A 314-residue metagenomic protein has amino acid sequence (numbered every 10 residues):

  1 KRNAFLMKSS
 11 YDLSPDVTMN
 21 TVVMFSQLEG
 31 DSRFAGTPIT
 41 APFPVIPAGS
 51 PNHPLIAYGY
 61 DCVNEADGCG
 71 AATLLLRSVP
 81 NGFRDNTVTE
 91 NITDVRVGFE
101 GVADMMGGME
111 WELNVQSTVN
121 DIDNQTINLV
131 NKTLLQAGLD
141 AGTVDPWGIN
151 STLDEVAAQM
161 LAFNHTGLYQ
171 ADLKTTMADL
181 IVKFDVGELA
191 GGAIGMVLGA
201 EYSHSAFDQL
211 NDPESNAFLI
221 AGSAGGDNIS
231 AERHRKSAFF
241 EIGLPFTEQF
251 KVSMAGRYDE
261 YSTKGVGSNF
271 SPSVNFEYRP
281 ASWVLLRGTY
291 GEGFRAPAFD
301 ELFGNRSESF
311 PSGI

Functional and structural regions predicted by a protein language model:
K1, L6, D12-R233, G291-I314: Surface-exposed, low-complexity loop segments enriched in small/polar and acidic residues
Y11, T21, F25, F246-Q249 (+1 more regions): The structured alpha-helical core of multi-pass membrane proteins
D16-N20, F239, F246: Residue-level detection of beta-strand scaffold positions
L135, A238-F240, F270-Y278: Feature captures outer-membrane beta-barrel proteins of Gram-negative bacteria and organelles
E155, E188, F207, I229 (+2 more regions): Conserved helix-loop functional segments at active or binding sites
G195, S237-F239, K251-S253: Beta-strand-rich binding-surface signature of beta-sandwich/beta-barrel folds used to engage anionic ligands
S223-R233, E241, P245, D259-S268 (+1 more regions): Alpha-helix capping and helix-loop boundary segments enriched in small/acidic/polar residues
F250-S262, F270, F276-E277, L286-Y290: Transmembrane beta-strand segments that form the barrel wall of outer-membrane beta-barrel proteins
